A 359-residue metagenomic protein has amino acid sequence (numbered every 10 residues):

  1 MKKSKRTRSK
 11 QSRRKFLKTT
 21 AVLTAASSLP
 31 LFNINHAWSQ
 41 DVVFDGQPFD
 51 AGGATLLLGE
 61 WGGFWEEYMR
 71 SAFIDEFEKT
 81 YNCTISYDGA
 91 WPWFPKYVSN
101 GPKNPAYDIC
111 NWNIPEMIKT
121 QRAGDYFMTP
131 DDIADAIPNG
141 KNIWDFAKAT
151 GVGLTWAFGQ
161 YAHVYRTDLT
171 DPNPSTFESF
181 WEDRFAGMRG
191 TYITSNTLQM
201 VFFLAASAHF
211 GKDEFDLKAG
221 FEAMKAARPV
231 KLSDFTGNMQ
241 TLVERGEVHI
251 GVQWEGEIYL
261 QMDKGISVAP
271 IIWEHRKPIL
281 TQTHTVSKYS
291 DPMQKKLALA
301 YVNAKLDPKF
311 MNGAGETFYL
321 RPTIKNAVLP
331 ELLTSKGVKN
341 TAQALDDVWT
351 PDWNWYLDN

Functional and structural regions predicted by a protein language model:
M1-K15, V22-P30, I34-W38: N-terminal secretory signal peptides
V42-K119: Early extracytoplasmic/lumenal segment of secretory-pathway proteins
G63-R70, A106-V230, F235-Q240, E244: Extracytoplasmic ligand-binding site segments that recognize negatively charged/polar headgroups
E116-Q121, E244, H249-S267: A ligand-binding cleft/hinge motif common to bilobed small-molecule-binding domains
G159, F221-A226, L232, K264-K288: Periplasmic-binding protein-like
A162-L169, A205-H209, T281-Q294, G313-A314: A bilobed periplasmic-binding-protein/Venus flytrap-type ligand-binding module shared by bacterial periplasmic
S287-V348: Mature extracytoplasmic/periplasmic domains
Q343-N359: Conserved C-terminal helix/tail region of periplasmic/extracytoplasmic solute-binding proteins
